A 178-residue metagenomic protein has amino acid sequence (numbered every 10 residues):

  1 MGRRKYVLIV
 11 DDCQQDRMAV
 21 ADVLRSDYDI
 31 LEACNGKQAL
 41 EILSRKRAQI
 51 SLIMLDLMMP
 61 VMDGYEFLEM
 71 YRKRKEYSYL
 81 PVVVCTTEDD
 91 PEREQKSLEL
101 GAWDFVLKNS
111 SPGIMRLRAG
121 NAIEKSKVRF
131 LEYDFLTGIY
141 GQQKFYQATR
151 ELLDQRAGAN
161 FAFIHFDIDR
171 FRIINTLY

Functional and structural regions predicted by a protein language model:
K5-Y6, C13-E32: Two-component/phosphorelay signaling modules centered on CheY-like receiver
R47-M54: Active-site beta3 strand of CheY-like receiver
M59-M62: Receiver (REC) domain active-site loop signature in two-component systems and cognate sites in sensor histidine kinases
E94, K125-K144, T176: Amphipathic HAMP/coiled-coil signal-transducing linker helices that couple sensory inputs to cytosolic output domains
L131-E132, Y146-Y178: Active-site-proximal structural segments of metal-dependent nucleotidyl cyclase/transferase enzymes
